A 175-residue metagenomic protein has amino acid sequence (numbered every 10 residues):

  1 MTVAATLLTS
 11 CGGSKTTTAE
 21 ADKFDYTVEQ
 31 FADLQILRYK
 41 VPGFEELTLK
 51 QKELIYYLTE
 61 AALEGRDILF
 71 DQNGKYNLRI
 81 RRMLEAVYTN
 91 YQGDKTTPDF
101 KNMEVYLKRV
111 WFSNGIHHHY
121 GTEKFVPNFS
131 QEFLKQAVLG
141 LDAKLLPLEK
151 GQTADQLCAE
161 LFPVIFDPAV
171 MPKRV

Functional and structural regions predicted by a protein language model:
M1-A5: Sec-dependent N-terminal signal peptides
T6-S10: C-terminal motif of bacterial Sec signal peptides marking the signal peptidase cleavage site
G12-S14: Bacterial signal peptide processing site
T16-T18: Post-signal-peptide, soluble extracytosolic/periplasmic N-terminal scaffold domains of envelope/secretory systems
A21-V175: N-terminal helix-rich structural modules
